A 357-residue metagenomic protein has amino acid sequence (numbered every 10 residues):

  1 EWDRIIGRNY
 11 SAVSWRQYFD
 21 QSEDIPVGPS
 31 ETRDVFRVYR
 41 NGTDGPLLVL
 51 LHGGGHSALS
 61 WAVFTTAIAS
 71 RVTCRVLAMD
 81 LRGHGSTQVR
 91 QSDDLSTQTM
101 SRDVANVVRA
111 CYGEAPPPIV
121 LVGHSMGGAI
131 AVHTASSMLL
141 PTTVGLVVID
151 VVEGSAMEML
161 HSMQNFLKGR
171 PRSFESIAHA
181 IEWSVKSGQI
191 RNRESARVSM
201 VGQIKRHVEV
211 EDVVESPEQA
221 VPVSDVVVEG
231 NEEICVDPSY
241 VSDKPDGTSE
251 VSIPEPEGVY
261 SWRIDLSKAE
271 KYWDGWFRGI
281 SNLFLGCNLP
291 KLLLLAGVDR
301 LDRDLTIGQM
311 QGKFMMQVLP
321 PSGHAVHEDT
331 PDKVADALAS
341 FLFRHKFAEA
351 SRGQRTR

Functional and structural regions predicted by a protein language model:
E1-L48, S70-R75, Y112-G113, F343-R357: Alpha/beta-hydrolase fold catalytic core
S14-T32, Y39, V72-V122, S136-L140 (+1 more regions): Active-site loop/oxyanion-hole signature of alpha/beta-hydrolase fold enzymes
G45, G55-V63, V76: Serine-hydrolase catalytic-loop signature spanning alpha/beta hydrolases and amidase-signature enzymes
V49-G53, H124: The conserved beta1-alpha1 loop
G123, G127, A131: Gly/Ala-rich beta-loop-alpha elbow adjacent to hydrolase catalytic centers
V132-S137, P141-E182: Flexible "cap/lid" loop of the alpha/beta hydrolase fold
K205-V318, K346-A350, R355: Conserved serine/cysteine hydrolase catalytic core
K313-R357: Catalytic active-site module of serine/aspartate enzymes centered on a nucleophile-bearing elbow/loop
